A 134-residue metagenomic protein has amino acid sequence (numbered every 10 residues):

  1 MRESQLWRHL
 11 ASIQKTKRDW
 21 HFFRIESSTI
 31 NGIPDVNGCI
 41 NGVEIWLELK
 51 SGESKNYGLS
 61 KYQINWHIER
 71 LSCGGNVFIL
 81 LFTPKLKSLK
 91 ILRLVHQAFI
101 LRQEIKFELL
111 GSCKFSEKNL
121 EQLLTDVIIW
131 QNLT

Functional and structural regions predicted by a protein language model:
M1-S27: Acidic-basic catalytic patches of nuclease active cores, encompassing PD-(D/E)XK and other metal-cofactor nuclease
G32: Beta-rich catalytic cores
V36-G38, V43-E53: Conserved catalytic cores of phosphodiester-cleaving nucleases, focusing on short active-site segments
E53-I64: Active-site-adjacent loop/helix micro-motif of nuclease/hydrolase catalytic cores
Y57-G58, L94-Q103: Sequence/structural signature of beta-propeller domains
L71-A98: Nucleic-acid nuclease catalytic cores
E108-T134: Charged phosphate-binding loop/patch that engages nucleotide di/tri-phosphates or the phosphate backbone of nucleic
